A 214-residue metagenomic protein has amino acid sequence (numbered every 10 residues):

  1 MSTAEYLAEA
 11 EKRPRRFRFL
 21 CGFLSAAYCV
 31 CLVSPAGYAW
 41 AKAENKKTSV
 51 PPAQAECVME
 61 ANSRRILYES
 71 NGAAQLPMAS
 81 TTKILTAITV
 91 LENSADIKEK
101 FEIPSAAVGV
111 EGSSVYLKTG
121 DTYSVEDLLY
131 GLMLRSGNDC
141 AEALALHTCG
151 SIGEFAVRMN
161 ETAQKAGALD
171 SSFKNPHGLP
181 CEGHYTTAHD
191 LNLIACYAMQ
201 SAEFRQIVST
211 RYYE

Functional and structural regions predicted by a protein language model:
M1-F17: N-terminal Lys/Arg-rich, disordered targeting/topogenic segments
T3-E5, G22, Q54, M133: Generic secretory/membrane-interface signal
R18-S25: Sec-dependent signal peptide recognition, specifically the positively charged N-region followed immediately by
P35, A39-H189, L193-A202: Active-site-adjacent loops and short helices of periplasmic peptidoglycan-processing enzymes
Q200-E214: Conserved active-site loop region of the serine DD-peptidase/beta-lactamase
